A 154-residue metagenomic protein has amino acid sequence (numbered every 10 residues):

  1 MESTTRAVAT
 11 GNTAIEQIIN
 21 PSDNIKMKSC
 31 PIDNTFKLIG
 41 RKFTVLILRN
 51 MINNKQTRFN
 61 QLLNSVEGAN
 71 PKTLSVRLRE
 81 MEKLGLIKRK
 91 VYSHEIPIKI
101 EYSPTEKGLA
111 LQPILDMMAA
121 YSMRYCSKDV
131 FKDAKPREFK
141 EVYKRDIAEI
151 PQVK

Functional and structural regions predicted by a protein language model:
M1-D23, M27, K88, E106 (+1 more regions): C-terminal regulatory/oligomerization modules of transcriptional regulators
C30-T73, H94, E101: N-terminal helix-turn-helix DNA-binding core of bacterial DNA-binding proteins
V66-E67, E82, F131-D133: Juxtamembrane/interface motifs at transmembrane-helix termini
L74, L78-M81: Basic amphipathic alpha-helical segments that dock to polyanions
G85: Glycine-centered, phosphate/nucleic-acid-interacting loop/turn motifs that mediate DNA/RNA or nucleotide
K90-Y92: Conserved catalytic-core motifs of GNAT/GCN5-like acyltransferases
H94-L115: Basic, amphipathic "hinge/linker" alpha-helix immediately C-terminal to the N-terminal HTH DNA-binding motif
